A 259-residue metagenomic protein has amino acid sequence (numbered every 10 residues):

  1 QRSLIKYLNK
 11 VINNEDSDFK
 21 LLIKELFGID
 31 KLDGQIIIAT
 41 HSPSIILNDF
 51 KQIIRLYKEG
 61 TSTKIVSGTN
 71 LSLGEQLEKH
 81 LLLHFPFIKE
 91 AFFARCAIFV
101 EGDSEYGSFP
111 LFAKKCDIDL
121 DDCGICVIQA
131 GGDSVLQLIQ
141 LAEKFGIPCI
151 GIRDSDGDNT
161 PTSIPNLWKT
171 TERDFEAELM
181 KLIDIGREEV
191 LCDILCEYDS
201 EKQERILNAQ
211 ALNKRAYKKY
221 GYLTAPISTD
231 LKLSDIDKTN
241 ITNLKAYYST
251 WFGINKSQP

Functional and structural regions predicted by a protein language model:
Q1-F87: Switch/communication elements of ASCE P-loop NTPase nucleotide-binding domains
H84-F99, D103-P259: Acidic, Mg2+-coordinating catalytic modules of nucleic-acid enzymes
